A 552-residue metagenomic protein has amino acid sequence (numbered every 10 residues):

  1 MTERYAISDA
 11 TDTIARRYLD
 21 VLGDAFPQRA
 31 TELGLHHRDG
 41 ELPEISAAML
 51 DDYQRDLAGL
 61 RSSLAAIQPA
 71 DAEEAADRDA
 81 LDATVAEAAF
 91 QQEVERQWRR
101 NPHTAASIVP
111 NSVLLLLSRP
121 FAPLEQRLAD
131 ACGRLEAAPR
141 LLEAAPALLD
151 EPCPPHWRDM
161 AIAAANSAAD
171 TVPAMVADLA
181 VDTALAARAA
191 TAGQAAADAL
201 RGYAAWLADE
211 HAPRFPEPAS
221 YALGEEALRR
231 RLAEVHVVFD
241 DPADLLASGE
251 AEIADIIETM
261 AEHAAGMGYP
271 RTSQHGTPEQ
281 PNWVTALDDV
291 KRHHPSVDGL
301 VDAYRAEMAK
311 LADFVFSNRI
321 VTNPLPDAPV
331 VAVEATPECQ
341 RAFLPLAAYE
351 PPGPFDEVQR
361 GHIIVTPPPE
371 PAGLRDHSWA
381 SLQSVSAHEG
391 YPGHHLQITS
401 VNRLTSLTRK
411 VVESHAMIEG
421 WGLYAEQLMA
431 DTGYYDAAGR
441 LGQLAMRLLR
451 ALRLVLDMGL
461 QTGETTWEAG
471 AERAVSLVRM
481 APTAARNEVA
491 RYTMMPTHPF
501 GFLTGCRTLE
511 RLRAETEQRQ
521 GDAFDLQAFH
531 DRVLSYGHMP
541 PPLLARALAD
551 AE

Functional and structural regions predicted by a protein language model:
M1-E552: N-terminal maturation segment of proteins
